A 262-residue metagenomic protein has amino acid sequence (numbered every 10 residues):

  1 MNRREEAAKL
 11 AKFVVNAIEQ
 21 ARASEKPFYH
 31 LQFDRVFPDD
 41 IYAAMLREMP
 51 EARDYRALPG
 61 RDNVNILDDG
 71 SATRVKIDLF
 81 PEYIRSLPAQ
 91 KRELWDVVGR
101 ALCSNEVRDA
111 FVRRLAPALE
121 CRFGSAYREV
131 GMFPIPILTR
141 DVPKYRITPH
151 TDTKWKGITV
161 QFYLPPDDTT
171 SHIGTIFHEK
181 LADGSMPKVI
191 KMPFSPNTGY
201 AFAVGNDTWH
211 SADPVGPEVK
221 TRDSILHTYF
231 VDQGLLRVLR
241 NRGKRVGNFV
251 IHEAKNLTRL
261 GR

Functional and structural regions predicted by a protein language model:
M1-K26, R240-R262: Fe(II)/2-oxoglutarate
F13-A17, E82-Y83, G124-A126: Short, flexible segments with low predicted structural confidence
A17, A44, E48, A101 (+7 more regions): Residues that form generic nucleotide/phosphate-binding pockets
Q20-R114: Non-heme Fe(II)/2-oxoglutarate
E48-E51, I176-K180, L239-F249: Short intrinsically disordered coil segments
V64-A72, G131-T139, R245-H252: Amphipathic alpha-helical surface "interface" segments used for docking/oligomerization or membrane association within
K76-Y83, D183-S185, N206-H210, R245-V250: A general structural signal for short secondary-structure boundary/capping elements
K91-H227, V231-L239: Catalytic core of non-heme Fe(II) oxygenases with the double-stranded beta-helix
